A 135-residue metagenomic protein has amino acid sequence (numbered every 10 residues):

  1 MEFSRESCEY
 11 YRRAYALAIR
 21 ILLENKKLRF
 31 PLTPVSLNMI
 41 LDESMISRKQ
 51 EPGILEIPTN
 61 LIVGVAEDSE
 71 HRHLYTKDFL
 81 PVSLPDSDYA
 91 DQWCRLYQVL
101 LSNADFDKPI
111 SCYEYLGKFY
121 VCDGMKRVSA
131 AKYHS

Functional and structural regions predicted by a protein language model:
M1-L116, C122-K126, K132-Y133: Short, charged/polar connector segments at secondary-structure boundaries
